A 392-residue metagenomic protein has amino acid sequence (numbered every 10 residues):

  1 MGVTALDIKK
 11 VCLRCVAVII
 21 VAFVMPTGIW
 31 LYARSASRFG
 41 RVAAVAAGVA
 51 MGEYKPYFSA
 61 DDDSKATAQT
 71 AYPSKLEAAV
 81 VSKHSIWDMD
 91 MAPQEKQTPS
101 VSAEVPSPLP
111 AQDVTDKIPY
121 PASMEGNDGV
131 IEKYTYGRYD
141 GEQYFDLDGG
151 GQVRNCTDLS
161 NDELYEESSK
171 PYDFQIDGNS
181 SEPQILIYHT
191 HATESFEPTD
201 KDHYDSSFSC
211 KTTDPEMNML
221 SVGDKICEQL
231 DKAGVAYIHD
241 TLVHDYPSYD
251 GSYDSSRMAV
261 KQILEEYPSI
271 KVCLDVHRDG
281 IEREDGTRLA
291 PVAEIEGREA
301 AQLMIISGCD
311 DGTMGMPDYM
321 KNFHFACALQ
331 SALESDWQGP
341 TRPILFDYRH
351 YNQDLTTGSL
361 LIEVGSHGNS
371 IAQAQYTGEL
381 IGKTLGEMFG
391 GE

Functional and structural regions predicted by a protein language model:
G2-I20: N-terminal Sec-pathway targeting helices
V16-S269, G280-D285, E379, E387-E392: N-terminal catalytic or cofactor-binding beta/alpha core of small enzyme domains
P183, K232-A236, P268-V272, A301-Q302 (+2 more regions): Loop/turn elements at helix/coil->beta-strand transitions in domains of secreted/extracellular proteins
Q184-H189, I238, V272-H277, M304-I306 (+1 more regions): Soluble periplasmic/extracytoplasmic beta-strand elements of cell-envelope proteins
A192-S195, V243-P247, R278-R283, D310-T313 (+2 more regions): Solvent-exposed loop/turn segments at secondary-structure junctions within structured extracellular/periplasmic domains
D205-S209, I281-M316: A short, glycine/acidic-enriched catalytic loop
D318-L345: Active-site-adjacent substrate-binding region of metalloamidase/peptidase-like peptide-processing proteins
T341-E392: Active-site-adjacent mobile loop/cap segments within catalytic or ligand-binding domains
